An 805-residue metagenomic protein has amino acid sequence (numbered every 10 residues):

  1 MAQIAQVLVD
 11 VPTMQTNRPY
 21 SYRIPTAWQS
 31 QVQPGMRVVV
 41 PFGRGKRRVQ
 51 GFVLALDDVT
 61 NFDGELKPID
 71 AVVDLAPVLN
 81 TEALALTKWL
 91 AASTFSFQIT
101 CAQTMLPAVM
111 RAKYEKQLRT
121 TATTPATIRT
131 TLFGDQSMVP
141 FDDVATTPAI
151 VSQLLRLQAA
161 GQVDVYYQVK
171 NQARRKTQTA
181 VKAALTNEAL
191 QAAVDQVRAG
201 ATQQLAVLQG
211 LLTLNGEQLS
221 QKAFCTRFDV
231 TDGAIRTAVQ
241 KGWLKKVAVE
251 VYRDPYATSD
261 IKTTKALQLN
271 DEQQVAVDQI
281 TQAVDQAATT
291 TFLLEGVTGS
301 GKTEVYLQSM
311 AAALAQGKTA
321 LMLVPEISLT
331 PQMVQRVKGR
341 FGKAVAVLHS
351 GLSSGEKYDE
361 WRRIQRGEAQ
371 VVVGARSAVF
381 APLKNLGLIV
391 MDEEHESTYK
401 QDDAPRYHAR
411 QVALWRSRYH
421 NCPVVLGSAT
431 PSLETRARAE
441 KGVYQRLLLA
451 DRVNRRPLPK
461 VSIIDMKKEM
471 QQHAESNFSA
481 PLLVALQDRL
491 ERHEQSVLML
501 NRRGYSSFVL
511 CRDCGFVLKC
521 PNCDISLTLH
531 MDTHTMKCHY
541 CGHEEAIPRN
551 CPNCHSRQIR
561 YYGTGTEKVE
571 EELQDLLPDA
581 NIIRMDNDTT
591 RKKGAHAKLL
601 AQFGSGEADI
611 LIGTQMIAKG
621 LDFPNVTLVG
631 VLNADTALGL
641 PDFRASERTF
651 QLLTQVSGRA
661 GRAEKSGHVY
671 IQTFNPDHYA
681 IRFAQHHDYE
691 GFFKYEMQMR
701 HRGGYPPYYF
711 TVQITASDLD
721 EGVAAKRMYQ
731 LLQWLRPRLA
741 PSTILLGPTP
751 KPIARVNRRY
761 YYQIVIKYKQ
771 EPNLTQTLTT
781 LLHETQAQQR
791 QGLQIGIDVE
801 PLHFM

Functional and structural regions predicted by a protein language model:
M1-V372, V379-D403, Y407-V412, R418-S428 (+4 more regions): Accessory, non-ATPase domains that flank or precede helicase/AAA+ motor cores in DNA-metabolism machines
A2-I4, N17, K46, H493 (+5 more regions): A general secondary-structure signal for short beta-strands and their flanking turns/coil in non-transmembrane regions
T60-L66, D70-A76, G630, L652 (+2 more regions): Solvent-exposed, membrane-proximal periplasmic/extracellular interface segments of envelope transport and secretion
I150, L154, Q204, T231 (+9 more regions): Generic alpha-helical secondary structure
T264-N270, Q274, A287-Q713, D720-V723 (+1 more regions): Inter-lobe coupling/hinge segments of SF2-like helicase ATPases
L577-A580, L735-I744, A787-G792: Short secondary-structure junctions
E696-L774: Long, largely alpha-helical accessory region at the distal end of helicase-like NTP-driven motors
